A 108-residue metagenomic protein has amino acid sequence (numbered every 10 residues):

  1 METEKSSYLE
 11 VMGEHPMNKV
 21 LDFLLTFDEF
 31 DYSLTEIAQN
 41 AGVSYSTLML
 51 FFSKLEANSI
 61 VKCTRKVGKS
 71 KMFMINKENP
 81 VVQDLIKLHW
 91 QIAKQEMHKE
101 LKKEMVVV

Functional and structural regions predicted by a protein language model:
S7-M17, S33, K66-L88: Short, cationic-aromatic polyanion-contact patches
N18-F23: Pre-recognition alpha-helix immediately N-terminal to the DNA-recognition helix within helix-turn-helix or winged-helix
L25-F30: Short helix-capping/hinge SLiMs at alpha-helix to coil transitions
E36-Q39: A short acidic, leucine-rich amphipathic alpha-helix
S44-Y45, F51: Short coil turns linking two alpha-helices in DNA-binding domains
S59: Glycine-centered, phosphate/nucleic-acid-interacting loop/turn motifs that mediate DNA/RNA or nucleotide
K62-C63: Short beta-strand "wing" residues that participate in macromolecule-binding interfaces
P80-V108: Amphipathic alpha-helical dimerization/coiled-coil segments that flank or bridge DNA-binding/regulatory modules
